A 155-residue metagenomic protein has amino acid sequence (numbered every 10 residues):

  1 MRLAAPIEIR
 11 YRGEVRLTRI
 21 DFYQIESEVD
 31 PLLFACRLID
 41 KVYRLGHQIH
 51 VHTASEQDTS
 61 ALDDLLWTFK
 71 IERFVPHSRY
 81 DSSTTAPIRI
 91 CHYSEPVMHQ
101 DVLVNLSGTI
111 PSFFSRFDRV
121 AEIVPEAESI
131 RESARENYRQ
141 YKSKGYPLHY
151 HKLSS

Functional and structural regions predicted by a protein language model:
A4-R16: Short, Lys/Arg-enriched N-terminal segments with co-localized hydrophobic residues within the first ~10-30 amino acids
V15-P31: Glycine-rich phosphate-binding "P-loop"
D21-Q24, Q48-A54, L103-N105, E122-I123: Short hydrophobic beta-strand segments
A35-S83: Short, well-structured hydrophobic secondary-structure segments
D81-D118: Mid-chain, well-packed structural core segment of small domains
R119-I130: Trafficking entry modules
E132-S155: Well-ordered alpha/beta subsegment
